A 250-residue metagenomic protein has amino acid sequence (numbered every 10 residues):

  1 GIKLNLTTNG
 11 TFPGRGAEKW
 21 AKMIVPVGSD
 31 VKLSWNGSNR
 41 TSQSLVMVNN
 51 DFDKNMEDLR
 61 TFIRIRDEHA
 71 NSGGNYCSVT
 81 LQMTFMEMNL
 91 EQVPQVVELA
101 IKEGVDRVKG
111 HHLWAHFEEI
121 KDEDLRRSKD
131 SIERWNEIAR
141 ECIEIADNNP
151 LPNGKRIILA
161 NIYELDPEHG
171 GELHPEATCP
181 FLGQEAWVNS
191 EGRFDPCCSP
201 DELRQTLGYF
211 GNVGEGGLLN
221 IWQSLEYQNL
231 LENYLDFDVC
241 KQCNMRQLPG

Functional and structural regions predicted by a protein language model:
G1-T7, T11-P26: Conserved Radical SAM active-site core
T7, Q82-T84, C243: Short hydrophobic segments within beta-strands
G16, T80-L81, N229-L231: Short, hydrophobic secondary-structure boundary micro-motifs
A21-G216: Radical SAM enzyme [4Fe-4S]-AdoMet core and its adjacent flexible, acidic and glycine-rich loops/tails across
L173, P200-Q247: Membrane-interface junctions of multi-pass transporters
G250: Short Cys/His-rich "knuckle" micro-motifs
